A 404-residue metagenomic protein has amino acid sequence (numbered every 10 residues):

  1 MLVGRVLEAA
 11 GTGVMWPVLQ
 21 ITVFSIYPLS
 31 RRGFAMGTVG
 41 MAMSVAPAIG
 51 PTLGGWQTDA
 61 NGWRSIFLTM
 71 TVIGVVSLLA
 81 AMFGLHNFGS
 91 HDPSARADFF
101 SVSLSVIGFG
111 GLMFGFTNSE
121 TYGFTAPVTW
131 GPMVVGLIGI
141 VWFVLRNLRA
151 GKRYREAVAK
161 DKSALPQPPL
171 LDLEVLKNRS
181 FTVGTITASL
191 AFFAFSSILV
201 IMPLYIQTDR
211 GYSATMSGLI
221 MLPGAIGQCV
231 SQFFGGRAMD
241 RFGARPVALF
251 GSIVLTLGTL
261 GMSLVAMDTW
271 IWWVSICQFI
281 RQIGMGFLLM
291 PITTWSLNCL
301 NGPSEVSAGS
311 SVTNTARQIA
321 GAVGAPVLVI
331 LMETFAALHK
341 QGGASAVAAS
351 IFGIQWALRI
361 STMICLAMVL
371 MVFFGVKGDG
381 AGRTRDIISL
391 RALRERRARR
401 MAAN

Functional and structural regions predicted by a protein language model:
M1-F100, D268, V329: Helix-loop-helix hairpins in multi-pass membrane proteins, especially solute transporters
M1-V3, L7, A60-T69, R96-D98 (+3 more regions): Interfacial loop-to-helix junctions that mark the boundaries of transmembrane helices in multi-pass membrane
S30, L78-V106, F124-T125, A150-R179 (+2 more regions): Flexible interhelical linker loops that connect adjacent transmembrane helices in multi-pass membrane transporters
M41, N61, P127-P132, W142 (+2 more regions): 12-transmembrane solute porter fold
T71-S90, I107-N118, G136-Y154, M368-V376: C-terminal membrane-cytosol helix-exit motif in multi-pass small-molecule transporters
F114-G123, S296: Juxtamembrane C-cap of transmembrane helices in multi-pass membrane transport proteins
I140-Q167, S389-N404: Long, low-complexity inter-transmembrane loops of multi-pass membrane transporters
W356, F373-N404: Intracellular terminal tails of multi-pass secondary transporters
